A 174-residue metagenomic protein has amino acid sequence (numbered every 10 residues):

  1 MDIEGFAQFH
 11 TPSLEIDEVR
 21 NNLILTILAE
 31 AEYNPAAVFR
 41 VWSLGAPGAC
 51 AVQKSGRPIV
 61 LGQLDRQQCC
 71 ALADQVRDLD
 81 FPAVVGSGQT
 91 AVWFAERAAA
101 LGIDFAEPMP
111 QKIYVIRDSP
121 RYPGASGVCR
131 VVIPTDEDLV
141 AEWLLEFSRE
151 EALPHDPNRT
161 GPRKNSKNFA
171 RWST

Functional and structural regions predicted by a protein language model:
M1-I59, Q63-Q67, A91-W93: N-terminal charged segments
M1-N22, S119-N158: Short amphipathic alpha-helix that is part of the acyltransferase structural core
F9, S13, I27-A31, L72-Q75 (+3 more regions): Residues that form generic nucleotide/phosphate-binding pockets
L14-N21, N34-W42, L79-Q89, A106-I113 (+1 more regions): Charged, low-complexity, helix/coiled-coil-prone segments
E18-A37, A152-T174: Active-site rim helix/loop that mediates acceptor-substrate recognition in acyltransferases
G45-A49, K54-G127: Acyl-donor-binding surface of acyltransferase catalytic domains
A98, G102, L144-E151, S173: Short, well-ordered alpha-helical segments in soluble proteins
